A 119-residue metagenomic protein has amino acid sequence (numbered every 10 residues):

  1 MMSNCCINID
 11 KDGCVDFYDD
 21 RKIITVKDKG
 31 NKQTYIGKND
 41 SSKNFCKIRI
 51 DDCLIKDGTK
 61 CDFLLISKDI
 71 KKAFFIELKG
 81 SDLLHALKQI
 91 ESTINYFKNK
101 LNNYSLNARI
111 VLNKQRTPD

Functional and structural regions predicted by a protein language model:
M1-D12, R109-D119: Domain-level recognition of nuclease-like catalytic cores that cleave nucleotide substrates
M2-S42: Solvent-exposed, charged helical/coil patches that constitute nucleic-acid or partner-interaction surfaces
K29-K68, H85: Active-site metal-binding core of divalent-cation-utilizing nuclease and nuclease-like domains
F63-L65, K72-G80: Conserved catalytic cores of phosphodiester-cleaving nucleases, focusing on short active-site segments
S67, K71-A73, Q89-S92: Negatively charged, Asp/Glu-rich surface segments that serve as flexible interaction/assembly modules
D69-F75, L106-R109: Glycine-rich, often proline-containing surface loops adjacent to acidic residues and nearby aromatics that form
G80-Y96: Mg2+/Mn2+-dependent nuclease catalytic core
L83, F97-D119: Nucleic-acid nuclease catalytic cores
